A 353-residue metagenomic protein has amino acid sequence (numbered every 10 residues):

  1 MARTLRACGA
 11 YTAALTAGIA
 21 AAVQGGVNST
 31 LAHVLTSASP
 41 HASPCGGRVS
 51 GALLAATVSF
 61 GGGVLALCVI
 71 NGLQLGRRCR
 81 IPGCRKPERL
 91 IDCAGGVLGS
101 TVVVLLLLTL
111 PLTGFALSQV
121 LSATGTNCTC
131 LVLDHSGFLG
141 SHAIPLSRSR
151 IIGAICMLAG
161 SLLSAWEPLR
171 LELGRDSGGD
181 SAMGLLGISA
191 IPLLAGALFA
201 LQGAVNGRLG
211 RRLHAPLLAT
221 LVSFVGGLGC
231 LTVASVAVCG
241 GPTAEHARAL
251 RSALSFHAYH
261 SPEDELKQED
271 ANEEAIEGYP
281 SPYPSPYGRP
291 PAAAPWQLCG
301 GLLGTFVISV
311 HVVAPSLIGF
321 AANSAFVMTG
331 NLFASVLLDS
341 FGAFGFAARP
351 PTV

Functional and structural regions predicted by a protein language model:
M1-L15, H135-A197, H260, E274 (+1 more regions): Juxtamembrane helix-loop boundary signature in multi-pass membrane transporters
A2-S50, L105, I152, D176-L217 (+3 more regions): Glycine-/small-residue-enriched transmembrane alpha-helix faces in small-molecule transporters and effluxers
A14, R85-A94, P145-I155, L217-L221 (+2 more regions): Cytoplasmic-side transmembrane-helix entry/capping segments in multi-pass membrane proteins
I19-V23, L90-T113, L194-L201, V205 (+3 more regions): Hydrophobic alpha-helical transmembrane segments of multi-pass membrane transport proteins, especially secondary
G26-C45, R78-P82, F138-A143, P168-A182 (+3 more regions): Membrane-interface helix termini and inter-helical loops of multi-pass transporters
A42-G83, L90-G99, C156, A219-H260 (+3 more regions): Transmembrane alpha-helices of multi-pass small-molecule transport proteins
V49-G51, L105-T124, G140, I144 (+2 more regions): Structural motif at transmembrane-helix junctions in multi-pass transporters
G62, L121-S136, V225-C230, F326-F341: Alpha-helical transmembrane segments of compact multi-pass small-molecule transporters, enriched in specific families
